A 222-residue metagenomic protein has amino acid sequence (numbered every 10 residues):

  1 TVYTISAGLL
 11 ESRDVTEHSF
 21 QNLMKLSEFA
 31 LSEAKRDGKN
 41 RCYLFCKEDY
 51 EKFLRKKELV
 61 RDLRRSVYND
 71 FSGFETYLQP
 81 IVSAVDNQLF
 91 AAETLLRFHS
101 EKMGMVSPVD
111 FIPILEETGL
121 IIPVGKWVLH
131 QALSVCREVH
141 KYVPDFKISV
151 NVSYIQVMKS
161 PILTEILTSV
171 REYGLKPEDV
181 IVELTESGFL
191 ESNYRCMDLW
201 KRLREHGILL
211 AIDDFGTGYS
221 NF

Functional and structural regions predicted by a protein language model:
T1-K57: Cyclic-dinucleotide signaling modules
T4, E11, K52, S83-E93 (+1 more regions): Catalytic core of bacterial c-di-GMP phosphodiesterases, primarily the EAL and HD-GYP domains, capturing alpha-helical
V15, S83-D86, E101-M103, K141-Y142 (+1 more regions): Flexible loop/coil segments at beta-strand boundaries within sensory signal-transduction domains
S19, E51-E58, D62, Y68 (+3 more regions): Signal-transducing alpha-helical linker
N40, K147, L209: Residue-level detector of anion-binding/catalytic polar loops
R55-I114, N151, I212: Active-site core of bacterial EAL-family cyclic-dinucleotide phosphodiesterase domains
G104-P108, E117, W200, I212-F222: Catalytic-site-adjacent helices and loops of nucleotide signaling machinery
I181-T185, L209-G216: Catalytic beta/alpha-barrel core
